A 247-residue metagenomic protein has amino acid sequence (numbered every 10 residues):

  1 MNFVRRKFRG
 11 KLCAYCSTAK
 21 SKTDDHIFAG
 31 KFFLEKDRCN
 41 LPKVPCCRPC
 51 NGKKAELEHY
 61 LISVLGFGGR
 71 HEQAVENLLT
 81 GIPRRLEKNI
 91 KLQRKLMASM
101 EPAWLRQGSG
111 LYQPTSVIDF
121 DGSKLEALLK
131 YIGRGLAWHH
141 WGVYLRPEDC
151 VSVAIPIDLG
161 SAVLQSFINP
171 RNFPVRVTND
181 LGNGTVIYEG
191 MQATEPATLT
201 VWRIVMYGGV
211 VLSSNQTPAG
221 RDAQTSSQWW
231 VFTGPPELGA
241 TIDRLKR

Functional and structural regions predicted by a protein language model:
M1-L12, A127-G133: Short, charged surface segments at domain edges that flank catalytic/cofactor-binding sites
F3-R6, D37-N40, I118, G122: Short, charged/polar micro-motifs that form catalytic or ligand-binding hotspots
L12-K43, K54, H59-Y60: Histidine-centered nuclease catalytic patch
C47: Zinc-coordinating Cys/His ligand positions in small cysteine/histidine-rich zinc-finger domains
G52-K91: Polybasic, low-complexity binding patches
V64-F67, R85, N89, K95 (+4 more regions): Residues that form generic nucleotide/phosphate-binding pockets
P83-G122: Short flanking/linker segments adjacent to small metal-binding domains or redox-active Cys/His motifs
P114-R247: C-terminal, charged low-complexity interaction regions
